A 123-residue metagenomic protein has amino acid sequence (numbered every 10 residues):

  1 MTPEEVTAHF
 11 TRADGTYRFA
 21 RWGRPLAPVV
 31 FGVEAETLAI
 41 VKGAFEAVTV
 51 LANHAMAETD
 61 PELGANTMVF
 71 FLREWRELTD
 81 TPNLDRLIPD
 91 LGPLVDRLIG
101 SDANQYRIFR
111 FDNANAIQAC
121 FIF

Functional and structural regions predicted by a protein language model:
T2-N53: N-terminal ordered "arm"
E36-V41, A55-F123: Long, folded non-catalytic interaction modules
